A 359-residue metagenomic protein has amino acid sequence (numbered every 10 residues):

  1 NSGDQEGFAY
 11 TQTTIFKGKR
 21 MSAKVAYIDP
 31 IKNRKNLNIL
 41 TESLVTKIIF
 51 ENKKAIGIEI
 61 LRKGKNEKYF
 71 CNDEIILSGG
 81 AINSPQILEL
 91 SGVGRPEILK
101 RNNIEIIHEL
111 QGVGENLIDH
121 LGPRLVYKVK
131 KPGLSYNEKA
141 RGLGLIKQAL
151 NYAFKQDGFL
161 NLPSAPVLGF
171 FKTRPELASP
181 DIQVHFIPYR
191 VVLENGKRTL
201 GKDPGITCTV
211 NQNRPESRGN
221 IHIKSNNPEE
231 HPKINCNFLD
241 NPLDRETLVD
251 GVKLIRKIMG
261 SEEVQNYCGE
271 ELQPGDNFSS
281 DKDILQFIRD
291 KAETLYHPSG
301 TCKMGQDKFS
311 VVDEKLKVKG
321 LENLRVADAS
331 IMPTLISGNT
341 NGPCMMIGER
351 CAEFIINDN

Functional and structural regions predicted by a protein language model:
N1-K63, R124-A149: Conserved redox-cofactor binding core of oxidoreductases
N1-M21, I98-G112, N237, P242: Rossmann-like flavin
E6-F16, L40-E51, Q183-R198, K202-T209 (+1 more regions): A glycine-rich dinucleotide-binding beta-alpha-beta segment and adjacent secondary-structure elements that constitute
G64-I82: Core beta-strand elements of the Rossmann-like FAD/NAD(P) dinucleotide-binding domain in flavoenzyme oxidoreductases
L77-N102: Flavin (primarily FAD) binding-site architecture
R95-G201, K257-E263, S279, Q286 (+3 more regions): Mid-to-C-terminal "cap/lid" subdomains and adjacent gly/pro-rich loops that border and regulate access to redox
L168-R174, I187-E194, D203-C268: C-terminal segments that line or cap access tunnels to active or ligand-binding sites in enzymes and enzyme-associated
T334-I355: A conserved FAD-binding loop/helix module that cradles the flavin
